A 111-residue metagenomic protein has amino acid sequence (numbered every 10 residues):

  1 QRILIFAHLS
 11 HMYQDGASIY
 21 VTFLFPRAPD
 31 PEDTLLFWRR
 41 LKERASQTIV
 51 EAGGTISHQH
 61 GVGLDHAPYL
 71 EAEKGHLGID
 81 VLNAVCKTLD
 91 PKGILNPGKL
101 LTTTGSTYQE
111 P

Functional and structural regions predicted by a protein language model:
Q1-P111: Conserved glycine-rich FAD pyrophosphate-binding loop
